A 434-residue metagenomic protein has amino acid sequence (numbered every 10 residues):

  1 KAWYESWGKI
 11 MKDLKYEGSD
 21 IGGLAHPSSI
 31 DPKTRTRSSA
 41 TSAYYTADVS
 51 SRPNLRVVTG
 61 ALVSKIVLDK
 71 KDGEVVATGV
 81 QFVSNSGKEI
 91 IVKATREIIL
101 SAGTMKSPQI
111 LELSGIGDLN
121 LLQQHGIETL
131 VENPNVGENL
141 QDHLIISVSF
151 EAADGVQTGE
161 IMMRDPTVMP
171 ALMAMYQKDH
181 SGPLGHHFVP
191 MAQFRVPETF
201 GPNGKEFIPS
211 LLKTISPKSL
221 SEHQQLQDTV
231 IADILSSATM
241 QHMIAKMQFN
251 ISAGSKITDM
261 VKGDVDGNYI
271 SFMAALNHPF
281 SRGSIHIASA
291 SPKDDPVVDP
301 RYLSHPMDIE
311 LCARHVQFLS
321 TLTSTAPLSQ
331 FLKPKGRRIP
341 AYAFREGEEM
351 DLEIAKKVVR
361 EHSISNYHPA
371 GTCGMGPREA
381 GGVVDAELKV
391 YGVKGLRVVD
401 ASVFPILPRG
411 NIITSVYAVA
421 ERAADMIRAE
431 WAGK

Functional and structural regions predicted by a protein language model:
K1-K434: Structural core of flavin- and non-heme-iron oxidoreductases, emphasizing the beta-strand/alpha-helix scaffold
